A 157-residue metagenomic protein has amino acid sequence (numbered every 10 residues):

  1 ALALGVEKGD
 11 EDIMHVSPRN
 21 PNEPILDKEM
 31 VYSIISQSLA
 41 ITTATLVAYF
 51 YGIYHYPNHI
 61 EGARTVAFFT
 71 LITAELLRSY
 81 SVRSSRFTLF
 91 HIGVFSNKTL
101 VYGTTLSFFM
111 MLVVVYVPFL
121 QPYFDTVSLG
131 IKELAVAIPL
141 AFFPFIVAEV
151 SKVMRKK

Functional and structural regions predicted by a protein language model:
A1-K157: C-terminal transmembrane helices and immediately adjacent loops/tails of multi-pass membrane transport proteins
